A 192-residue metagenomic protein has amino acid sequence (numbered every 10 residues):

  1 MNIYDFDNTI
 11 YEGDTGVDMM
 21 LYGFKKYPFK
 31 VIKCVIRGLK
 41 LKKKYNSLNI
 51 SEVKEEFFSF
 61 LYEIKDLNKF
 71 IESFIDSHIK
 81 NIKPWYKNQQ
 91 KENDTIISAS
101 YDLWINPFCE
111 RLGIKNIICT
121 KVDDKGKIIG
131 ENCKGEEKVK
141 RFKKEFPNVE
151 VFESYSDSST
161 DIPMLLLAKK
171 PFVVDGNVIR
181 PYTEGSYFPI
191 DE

Functional and structural regions predicted by a protein language model:
M1, F70, F74-E192: C-terminal cap/substrate-recognition subdomain and adjoining C-terminal extension of metal-dependent phosphatase-like
M1-N46: Active-site neighborhood of HAD-like aspartate-dependent phosphohydrolases
D7, Y11, Y45, S59-Y62 (+3 more regions): A general boundary/transition motif marking the beginning of the first structured unit of a protein
E12-G13, I50, S98, G135: Generic structural signal for well-ordered secondary structure
C34-F60, C109-L112, N116-I117: Short, compositionally biased "basic patch" segments
N49-P84: Metal-dependent phosphoesterase signature
